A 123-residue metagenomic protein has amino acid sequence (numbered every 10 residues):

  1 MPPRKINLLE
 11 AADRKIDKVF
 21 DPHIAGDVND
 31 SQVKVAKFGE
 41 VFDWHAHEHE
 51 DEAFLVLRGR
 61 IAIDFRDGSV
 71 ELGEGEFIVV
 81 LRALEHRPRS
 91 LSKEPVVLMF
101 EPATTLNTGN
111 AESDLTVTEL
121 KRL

Functional and structural regions predicted by a protein language model:
P3-D13, G26, R87, L91-L123: Double-stranded beta-helix
L9-W44, E50, N107-G109: A short glycine-rich, His/Asp/Glu-containing loop-to-beta-strand
D21, S31, E40, G68 (+3 more regions): A generic "binding-loop/recognition-motif" signal
N29, L57-R58, G73-E74: A cytosolic small-molecule/anion-sensing beta-strand core signal
K37-F38, H47-F65: Short, conserved beta-strand element in jelly-roll/cupin
F42, R60, T104: Short, glycine/serine-rich, charged loops/turns that create anion-binding and catalytic segments at active sites
W44, I63-D64, V80, E85-S92 (+1 more regions): Short beta-strand His + acidic residue motifs that chelate non-heme Fe in jelly-roll/DSBH and cupin folds
R66-R82: Short acidic-glycine-tyrosine-enriched beta hairpin
